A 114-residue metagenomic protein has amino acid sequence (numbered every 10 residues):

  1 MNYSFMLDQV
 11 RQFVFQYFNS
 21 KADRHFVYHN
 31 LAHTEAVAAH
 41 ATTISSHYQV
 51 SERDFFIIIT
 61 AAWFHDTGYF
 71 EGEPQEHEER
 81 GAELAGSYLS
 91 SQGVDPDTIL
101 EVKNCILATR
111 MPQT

Functional and structural regions predicted by a protein language model:
M1-G72: Acidic/His-rich, divalent-metal-binding segments that scaffold phosphate/diphosphate chemistry
N2, D95-T114: Histidine/acidic-rich helix-loop-helix segments that form or flank divalent-metal centers in metalloenzyme catalytic
V37, H77-S91: An active-site-proximal "capping" alpha-helix that borders the catalytic cofactor pocket
H40, W63-D66, R80, L84 (+2 more regions): Generic beta-strand or strand-like secondary-structure segments
Y48, L89-D97: Inter-helical turn/loop segments and adjacent helix faces that build the functional surface of alpha-helical bundle
R53-D54, E76, R80, D97-E101: Alpha-helix N-cap and coil->helix boundary residues
D66-F70, Y88, T109-Q113: Short acidic, glycine/Ser/Thr-rich loop/turn "cap" segments at secondary-structure junctions
Y69-E76, G93-V94: Short coil/turn segments at secondary-structure boundaries
